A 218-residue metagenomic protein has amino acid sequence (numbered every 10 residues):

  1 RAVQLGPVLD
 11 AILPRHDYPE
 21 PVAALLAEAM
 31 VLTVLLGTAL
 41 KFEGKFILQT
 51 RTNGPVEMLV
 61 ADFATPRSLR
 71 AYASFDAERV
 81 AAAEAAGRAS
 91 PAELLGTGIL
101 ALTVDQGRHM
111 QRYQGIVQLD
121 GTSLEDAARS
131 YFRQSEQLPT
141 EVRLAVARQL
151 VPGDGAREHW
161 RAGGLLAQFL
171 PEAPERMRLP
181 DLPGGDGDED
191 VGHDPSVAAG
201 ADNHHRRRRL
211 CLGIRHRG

Functional and structural regions predicted by a protein language model:
R1-G185, A201: Interaction interfaces in information-processing and related assembly proteins
G187-P195, N203-R206: Alpha-helix boundary/capping motif
R207, R217: Short Cys/His-rich Zn2+-coordinating modules
L212-H216: Short, intrinsically disordered C-terminal tails of secreted or membrane-associated proteins
